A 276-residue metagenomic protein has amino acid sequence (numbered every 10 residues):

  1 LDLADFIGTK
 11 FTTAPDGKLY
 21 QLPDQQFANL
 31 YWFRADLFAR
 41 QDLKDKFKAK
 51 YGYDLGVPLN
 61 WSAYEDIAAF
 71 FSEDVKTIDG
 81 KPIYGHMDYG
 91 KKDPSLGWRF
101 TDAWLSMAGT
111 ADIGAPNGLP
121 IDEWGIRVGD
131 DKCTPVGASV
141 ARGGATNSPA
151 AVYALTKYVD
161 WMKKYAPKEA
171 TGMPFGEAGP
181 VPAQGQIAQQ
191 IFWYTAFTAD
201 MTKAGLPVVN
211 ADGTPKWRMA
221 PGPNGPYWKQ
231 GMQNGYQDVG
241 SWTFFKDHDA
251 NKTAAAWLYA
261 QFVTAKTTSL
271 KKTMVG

Functional and structural regions predicted by a protein language model:
L1-F6, K18-Y20, R40-D42, K46-K48 (+3 more regions): Extracytoplasmic "Venus flytrap"/periplasmic binding protein-like
L1-W32, K216-G222: Hinge/lid segment of periplasmic solute-binding proteins
K46-G56, R142-G143, V159-M173, Q186 (+1 more regions): A local structural motif
L59-A63, E169-Q184: Short helix-initiation/N-cap motifs at beta->coil->alpha
Y64, F71, T101-L105, P180-G185: Hydrophobic residues within well-ordered alpha-helices
E65-A69, A111-G172, G222: Glycine-centered hinge/linker elements that transmit conformational signals in sensory and ligand-binding systems
P82-I83, Q184-W193: Alpha-to-beta junction loops
K163-A166, G205-G276: Extracytoplasmic/periplasmic substrate-recognition and gating elements
